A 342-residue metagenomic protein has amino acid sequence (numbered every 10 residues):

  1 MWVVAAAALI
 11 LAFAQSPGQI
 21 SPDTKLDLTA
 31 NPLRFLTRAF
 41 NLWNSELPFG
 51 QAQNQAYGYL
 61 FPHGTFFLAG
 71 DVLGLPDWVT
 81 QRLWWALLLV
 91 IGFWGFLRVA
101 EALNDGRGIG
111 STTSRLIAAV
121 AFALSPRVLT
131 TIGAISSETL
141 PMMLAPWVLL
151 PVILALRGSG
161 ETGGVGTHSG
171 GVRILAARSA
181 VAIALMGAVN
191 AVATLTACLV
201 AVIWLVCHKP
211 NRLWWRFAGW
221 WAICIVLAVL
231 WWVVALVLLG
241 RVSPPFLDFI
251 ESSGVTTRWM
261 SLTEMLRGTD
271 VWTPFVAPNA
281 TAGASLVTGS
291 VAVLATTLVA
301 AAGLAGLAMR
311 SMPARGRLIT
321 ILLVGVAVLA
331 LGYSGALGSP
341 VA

Functional and structural regions predicted by a protein language model:
M1-A5, R216-A222, M312-L323: Alpha-helical transmembrane segments and their helix-start/interface "positive-inside/aromatic belt" motifs in integral
M1-P32, I223-L238, V328: Transmembrane signal-anchor helices characteristic of membrane glycosylation enzymes that use polyprenol
A7-F93, V120-I132, S136-M143, E264-V271 (+2 more regions): Membrane-interface coil-to-helix junctions
F13-Q15, G70, T112-I135, A228-P244 (+2 more regions): Membrane-interface helix-loop junctions at the exits of transmembrane helices
R34-F35, A39-L47, F217, W221-M312: Periplasmic/ER-lumenal interhelical loops and adjacent helix-loop junctions in multi-pass membrane proteins
A69-G70, D105-R107: Intein modules and their embedded homing endonuclease domains
L87-L103, S111-G160, H168-K209, F217-L236: Membrane-embedded helix bundles of polyisoprenyl
G108-G110, G164-G171, V287-S290: Short, amphipathic, aromatic/basic-enriched membrane-interface segments that mark the entry/exit of transmembrane
